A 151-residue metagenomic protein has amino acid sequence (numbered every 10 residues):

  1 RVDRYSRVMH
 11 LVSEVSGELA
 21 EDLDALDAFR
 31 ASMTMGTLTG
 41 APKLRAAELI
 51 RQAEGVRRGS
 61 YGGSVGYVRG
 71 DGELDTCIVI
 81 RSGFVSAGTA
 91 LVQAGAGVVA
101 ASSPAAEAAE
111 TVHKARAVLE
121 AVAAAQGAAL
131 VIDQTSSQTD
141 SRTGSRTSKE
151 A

Functional and structural regions predicted by a protein language model:
R4: Substrate-recognition/specificity elements adjacent to catalytic centers across diverse enzyme folds
R7-D133, K149-A151: Conserved hydrophobic core element of enzyme catalytic domains
D133-S148: Compositionally biased, intrinsically disordered low-complexity segments enriched for polar/charged residues
